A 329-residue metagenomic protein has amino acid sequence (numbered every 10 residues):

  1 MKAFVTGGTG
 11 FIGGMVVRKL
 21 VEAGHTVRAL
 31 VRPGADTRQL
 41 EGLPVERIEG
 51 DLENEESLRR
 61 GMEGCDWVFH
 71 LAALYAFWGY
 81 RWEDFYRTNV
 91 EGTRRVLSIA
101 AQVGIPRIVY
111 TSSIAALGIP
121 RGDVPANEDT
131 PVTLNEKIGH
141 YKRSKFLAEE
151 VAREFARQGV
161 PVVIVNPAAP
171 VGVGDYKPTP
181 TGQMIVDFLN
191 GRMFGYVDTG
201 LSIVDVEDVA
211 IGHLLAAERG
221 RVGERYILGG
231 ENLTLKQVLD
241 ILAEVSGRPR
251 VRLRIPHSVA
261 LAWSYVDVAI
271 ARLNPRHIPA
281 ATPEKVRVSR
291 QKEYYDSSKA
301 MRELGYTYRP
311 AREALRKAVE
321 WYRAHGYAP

Functional and structural regions predicted by a protein language model:
A3-A23: N-terminal Rossmann NAD(P)H-binding glycine-rich loop of SDR-like oxidoreductase domains
G34-E41, V45-E91, I99: NAD(P)H-binding glycine-rich loop region in Rossmannoid oxidoreductase-like domains and their noncatalytic homologs
E91-Y141: Conserved Rossmann-fold NAD(P)-dependent oxidoreductase catalytic core, especially the SDR/UDP-sugar
R95, L147, P180, V197-A217 (+1 more regions): Substrate-positioning beta->alpha
A116, V160-T181: Flexible, glycine-rich beta-alpha linker
V132-E136, Q183-V204, D208, G220: A conserved pocket-lining segment of Rossmann-fold NAD(P)-dependent short-chain dehydrogenase/reductase
K137-V163: Active-site Tyr-X1-5-Lys
G212-A280, S297, R302, E313-P329: Mid/C-terminal beta-alpha module of Rossmann-like enzyme folds, strongest in SDR-family dehydrogenases/epimerases
